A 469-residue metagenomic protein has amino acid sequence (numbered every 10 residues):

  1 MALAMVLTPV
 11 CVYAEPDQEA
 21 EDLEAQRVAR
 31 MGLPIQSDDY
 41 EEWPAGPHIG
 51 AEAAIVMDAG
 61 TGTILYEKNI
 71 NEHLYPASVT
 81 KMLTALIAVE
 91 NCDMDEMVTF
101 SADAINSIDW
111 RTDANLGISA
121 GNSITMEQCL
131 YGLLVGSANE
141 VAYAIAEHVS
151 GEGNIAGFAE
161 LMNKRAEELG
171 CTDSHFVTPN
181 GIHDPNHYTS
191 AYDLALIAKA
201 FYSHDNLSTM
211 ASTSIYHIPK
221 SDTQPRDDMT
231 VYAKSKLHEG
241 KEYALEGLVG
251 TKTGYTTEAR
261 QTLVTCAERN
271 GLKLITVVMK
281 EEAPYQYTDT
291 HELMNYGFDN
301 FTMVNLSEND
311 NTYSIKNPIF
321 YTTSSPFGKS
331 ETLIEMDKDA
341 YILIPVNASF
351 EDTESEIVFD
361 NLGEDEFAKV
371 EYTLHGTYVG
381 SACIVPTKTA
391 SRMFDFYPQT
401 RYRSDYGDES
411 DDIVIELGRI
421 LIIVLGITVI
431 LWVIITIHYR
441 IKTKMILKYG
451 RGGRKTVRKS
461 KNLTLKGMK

Functional and structural regions predicted by a protein language model:
M1-A14, L421-Y439: Sec-dependent N-terminal signal peptides of Gram-positive bacterial secreted proteins and lipoproteins
P9, P47-H48, P76, P179 (+2 more regions): Proline-rich low-complexity regions
C11-E15, T443-K448, K469: Eukaryotic intrinsically disordered, low-complexity regions
A14-Y192, L196-D205, M210, R269: Active-site-adjacent loops and short helices of periplasmic peptidoglycan-processing enzymes
C171-T172, D184-Y188, Y192-V424, T436-Y449 (+1 more regions): Domain-terminus/edge residues, biased toward the C-terminal soluble/receptor-binding domains of extracytoplasmic
Y449-K469: Solvent-exposed, low-complexity, intrinsically disordered, charge-rich segments adjacent to transmembrane helices
